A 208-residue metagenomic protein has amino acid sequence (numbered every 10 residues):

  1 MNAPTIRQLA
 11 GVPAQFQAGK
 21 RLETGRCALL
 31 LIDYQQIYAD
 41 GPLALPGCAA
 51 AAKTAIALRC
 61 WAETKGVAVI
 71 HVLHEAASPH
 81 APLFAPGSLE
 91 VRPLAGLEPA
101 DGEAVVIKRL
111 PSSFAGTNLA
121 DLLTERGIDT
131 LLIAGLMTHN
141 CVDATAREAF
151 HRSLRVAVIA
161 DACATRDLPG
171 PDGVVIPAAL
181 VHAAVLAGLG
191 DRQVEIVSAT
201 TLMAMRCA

Functional and structural regions predicted by a protein language model:
M1-A28, A57-C60, P82-A208: Active-site-adjacent betaalpha module
G25, L43-H71: A short alpha/beta connector and helix-capping loop motif
L31-I32, V67-H74, I159: Short beta-strand segments at enzyme active-site cores
Q35-D40: Short acidic, Gly/Ser-rich segments with clustered Asp/Glu that frequently serve as metal-coordination loops in enzyme
P42-P46, A81-A85: Short, solvent-exposed loop/turn segments at secondary-structure boundaries
